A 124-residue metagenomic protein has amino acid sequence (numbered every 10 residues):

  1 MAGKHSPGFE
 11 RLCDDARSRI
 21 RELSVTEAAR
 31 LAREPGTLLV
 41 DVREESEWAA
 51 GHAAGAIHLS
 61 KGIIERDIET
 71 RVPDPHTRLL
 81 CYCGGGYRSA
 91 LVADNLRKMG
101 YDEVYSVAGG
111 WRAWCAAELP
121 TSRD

Functional and structural regions predicted by a protein language model:
M1-T37, E45-R78, G84-D124: Rhodanese-like catalytic fold shared by cysteine-dependent sulfurtransferases and DSP/PTP-type phosphatases
D41: Phosphate-rich cofactor/ligand-interacting catalytic cores and adjacent structured alpha/beta frameworks
